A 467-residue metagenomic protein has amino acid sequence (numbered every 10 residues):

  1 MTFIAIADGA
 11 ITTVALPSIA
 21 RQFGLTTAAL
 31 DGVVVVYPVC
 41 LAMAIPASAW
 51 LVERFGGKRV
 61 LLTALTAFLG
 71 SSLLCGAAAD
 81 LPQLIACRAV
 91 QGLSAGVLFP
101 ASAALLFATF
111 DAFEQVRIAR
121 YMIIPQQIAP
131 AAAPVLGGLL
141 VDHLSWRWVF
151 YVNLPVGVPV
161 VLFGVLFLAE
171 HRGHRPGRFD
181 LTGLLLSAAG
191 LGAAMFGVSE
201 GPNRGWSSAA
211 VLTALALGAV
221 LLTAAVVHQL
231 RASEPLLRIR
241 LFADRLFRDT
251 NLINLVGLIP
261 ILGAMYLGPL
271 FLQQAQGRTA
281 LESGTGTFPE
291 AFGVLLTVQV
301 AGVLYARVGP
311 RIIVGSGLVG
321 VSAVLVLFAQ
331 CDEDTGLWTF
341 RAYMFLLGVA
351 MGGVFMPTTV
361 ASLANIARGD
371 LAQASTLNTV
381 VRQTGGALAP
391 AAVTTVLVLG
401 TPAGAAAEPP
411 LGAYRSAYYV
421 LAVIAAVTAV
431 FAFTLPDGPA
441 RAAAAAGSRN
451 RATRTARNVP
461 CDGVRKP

Functional and structural regions predicted by a protein language model:
M1-L16, F23-A49, G56-L61, L65-T66 (+9 more regions): 12-transmembrane solute porter fold
G32, W146-F150, W206: Signature tryptophan residues that serve as conserved aromatic anchors
I45-T182, D334, R368: Helix-loop-helix hairpins in multi-pass membrane proteins, especially solute transporters
L73-L74, L139, G192, F196 (+2 more regions): Alpha-helical transmembrane segments of multipass membrane proteins
Q115, L154-G173, A188-E200, L217-A232 (+1 more regions): C-terminal membrane-cytosol helix-exit motif in multi-pass small-molecule transporters
I128-L144, G192, F196, M356 (+1 more regions): A gly/Pro-rich, aromatic-decorated transmembrane alpha-helix motif that marks the paired, flexible gating helices
A169-L185, R231-L236, A440-R449: Flexible cytoplasmic inter-helical loops of multi-pass small-molecule transporters
L435-P467: Intrinsic disorder in cytosolic terminal tails and internal cytosolic loops of multi-pass membrane transporters
